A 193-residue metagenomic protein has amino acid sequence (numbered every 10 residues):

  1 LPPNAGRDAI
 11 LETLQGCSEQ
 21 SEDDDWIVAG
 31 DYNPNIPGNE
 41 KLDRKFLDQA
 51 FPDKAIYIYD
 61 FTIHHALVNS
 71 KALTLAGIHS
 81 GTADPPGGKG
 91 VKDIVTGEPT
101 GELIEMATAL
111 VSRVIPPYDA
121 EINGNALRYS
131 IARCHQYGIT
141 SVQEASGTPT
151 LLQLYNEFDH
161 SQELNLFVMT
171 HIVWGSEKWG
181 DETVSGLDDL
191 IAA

Functional and structural regions predicted by a protein language model:
L1-I191: Divalent metal-binding segments
